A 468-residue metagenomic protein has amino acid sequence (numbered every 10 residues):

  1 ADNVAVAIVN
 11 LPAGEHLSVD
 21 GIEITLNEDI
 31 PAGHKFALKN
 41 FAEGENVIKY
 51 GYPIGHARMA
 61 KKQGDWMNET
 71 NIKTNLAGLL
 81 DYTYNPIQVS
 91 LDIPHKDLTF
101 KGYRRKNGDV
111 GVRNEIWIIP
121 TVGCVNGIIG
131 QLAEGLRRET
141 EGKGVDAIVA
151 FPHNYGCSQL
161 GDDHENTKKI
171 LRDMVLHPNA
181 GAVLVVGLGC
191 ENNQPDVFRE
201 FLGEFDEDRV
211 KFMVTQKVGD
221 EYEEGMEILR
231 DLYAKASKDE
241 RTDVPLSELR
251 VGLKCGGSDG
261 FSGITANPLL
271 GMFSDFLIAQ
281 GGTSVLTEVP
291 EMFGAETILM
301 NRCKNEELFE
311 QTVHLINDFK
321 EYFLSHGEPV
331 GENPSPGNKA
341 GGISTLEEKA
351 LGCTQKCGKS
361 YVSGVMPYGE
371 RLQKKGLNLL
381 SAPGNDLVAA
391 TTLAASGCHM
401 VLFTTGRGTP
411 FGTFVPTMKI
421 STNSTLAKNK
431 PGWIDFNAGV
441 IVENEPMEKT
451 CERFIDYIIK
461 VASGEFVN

Functional and structural regions predicted by a protein language model:
A1-M400, R407-N468: Metallocofactor- and cofactor-centric catalytic cores in central/energy metabolism, strongly enriched
